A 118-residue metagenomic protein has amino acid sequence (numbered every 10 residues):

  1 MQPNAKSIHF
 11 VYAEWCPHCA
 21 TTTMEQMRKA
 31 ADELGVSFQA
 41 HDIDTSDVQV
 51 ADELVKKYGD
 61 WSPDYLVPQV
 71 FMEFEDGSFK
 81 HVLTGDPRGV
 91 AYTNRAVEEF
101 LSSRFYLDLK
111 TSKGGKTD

Functional and structural regions predicted by a protein language model:
M1, G114-D118: Short intrinsically disordered terminal tails
M1-V36: Local sequence-structure signature of Cys/Sec-based thiol-disulfide redox active-site neighborhoods
I8-V11, M27, F38, V70-M72 (+2 more regions): Hydrophobic beta-strand residues in large extracellular and virion-surface proteins
W15-H18, S46, G89: Glycine-/small-residue-rich active-site loops that bind phosphorylated ligands and cofactors
E25, Q49-D52, A91, R95: Generic alpha-helical secondary structure signal
R28, D32-T84: Structural alpha/beta surface segment adjacent to cysteine/selenocysteine redox centers across thiol/disulfide enzymes
L66, M72-G115: Non-catalytic, surface beta->alpha helical segment in thiol-disulfide oxidoreductase systems
